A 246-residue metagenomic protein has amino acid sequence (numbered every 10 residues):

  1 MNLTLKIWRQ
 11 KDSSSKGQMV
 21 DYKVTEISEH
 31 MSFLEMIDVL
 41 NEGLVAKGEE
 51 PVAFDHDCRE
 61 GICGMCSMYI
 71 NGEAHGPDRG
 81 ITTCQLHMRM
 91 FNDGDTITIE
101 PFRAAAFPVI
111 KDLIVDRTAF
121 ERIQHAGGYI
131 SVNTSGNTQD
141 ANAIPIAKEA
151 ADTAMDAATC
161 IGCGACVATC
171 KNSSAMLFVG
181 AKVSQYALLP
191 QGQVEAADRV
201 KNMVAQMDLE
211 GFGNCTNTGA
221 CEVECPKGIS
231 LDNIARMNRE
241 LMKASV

Functional and structural regions predicted by a protein language model:
M1-Y22: Eukaryote-biased recognition of intrinsically disordered, low-complexity regulatory segments
W8, T25, I70-G72: Short strand-turn-strand beta-turns centered on an Asx-Gly dipeptide
V20-S32: Short, contiguous acidic and Ser/Thr-rich linear segments
M31-E50, I97-V246: Ferredoxin-type iron-sulfur electron-transfer modules in oxidoreductases and energy-metabolism complexes
A53-M65: Short, structured protein-protein interaction patches enriched in aromatics and acidic/basic residues, typified by
I62, M68-I70, C221: Functionalized membrane-embedded alpha-helices
I70-G94, I99: Glycine-rich phosphate/adenylate-binding loop and adjacent beta-alpha elements of nucleotide- or dinucleotide-binding
